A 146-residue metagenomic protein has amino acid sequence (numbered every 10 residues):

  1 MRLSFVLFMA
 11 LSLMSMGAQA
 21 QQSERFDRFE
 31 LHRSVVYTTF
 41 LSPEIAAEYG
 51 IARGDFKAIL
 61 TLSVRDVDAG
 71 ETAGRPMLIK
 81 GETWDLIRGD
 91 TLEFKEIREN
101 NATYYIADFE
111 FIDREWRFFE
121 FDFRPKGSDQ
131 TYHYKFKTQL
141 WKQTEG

Functional and structural regions predicted by a protein language model:
M1-F5: Positively charged n-region of N-terminal signal peptides that target proteins for export
S15-G17: N-terminal signal peptide c-region/cleavage motif recognized by signal peptidases
Q21-I59: Beta-strand-rich domain onsets/edges
A58-D68: Beta-strand-rich structural segments
K80-E93: Short amphipathic beta-strand segments in non-cytosolic proteins
E99-I106: Aromatic sugar-binding surface patches on proteins that engage polysaccharides or sugar-phosphate polymers
R117-R124: Short, aromatic- and glycine-rich surface loops/edge beta-strands on solvent-exposed regions
P125-H133: Short acidic/polar inter-strand loop motif in beta-rich domains
